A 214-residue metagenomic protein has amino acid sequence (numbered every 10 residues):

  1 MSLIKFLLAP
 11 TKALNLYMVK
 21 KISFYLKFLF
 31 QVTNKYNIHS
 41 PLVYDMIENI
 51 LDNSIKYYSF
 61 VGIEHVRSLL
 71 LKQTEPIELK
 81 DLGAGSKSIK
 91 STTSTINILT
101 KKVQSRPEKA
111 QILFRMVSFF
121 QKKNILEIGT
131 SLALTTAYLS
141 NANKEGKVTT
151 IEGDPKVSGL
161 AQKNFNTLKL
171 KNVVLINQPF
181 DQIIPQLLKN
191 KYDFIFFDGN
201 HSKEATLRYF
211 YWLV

Functional and structural regions predicted by a protein language model:
S2-F194, N200-V214: A short alpha-helical cap/connector motif
